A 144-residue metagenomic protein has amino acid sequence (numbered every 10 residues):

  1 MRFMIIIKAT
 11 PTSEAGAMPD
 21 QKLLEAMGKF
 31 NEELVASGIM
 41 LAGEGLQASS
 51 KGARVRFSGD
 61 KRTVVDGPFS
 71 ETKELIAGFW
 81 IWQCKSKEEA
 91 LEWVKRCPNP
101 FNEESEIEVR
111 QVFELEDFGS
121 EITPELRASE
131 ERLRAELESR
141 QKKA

Functional and structural regions predicted by a protein language model:
M1-A144: Conserved, structured core segments of small domains
